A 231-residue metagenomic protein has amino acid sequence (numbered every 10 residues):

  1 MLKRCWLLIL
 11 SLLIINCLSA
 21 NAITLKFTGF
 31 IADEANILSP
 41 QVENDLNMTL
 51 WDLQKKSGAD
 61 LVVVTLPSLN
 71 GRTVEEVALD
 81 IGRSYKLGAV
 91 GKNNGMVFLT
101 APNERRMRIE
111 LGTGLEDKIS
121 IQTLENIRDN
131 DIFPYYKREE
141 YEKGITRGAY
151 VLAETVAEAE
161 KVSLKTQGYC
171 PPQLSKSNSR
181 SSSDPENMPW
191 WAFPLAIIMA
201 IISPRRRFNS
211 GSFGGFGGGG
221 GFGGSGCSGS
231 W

Functional and structural regions predicted by a protein language model:
M1-C5: Positively charged n-region of N-terminal signal peptides that target proteins for export
W6, E186-W190: Intrinsically disordered low-complexity regions specifically enriched for long asparagine
W6, S182, R205-N209: Small/flexible residues
L8-C17: Bacterial N-terminal signal peptides
I14, V64, K92, N178-S179 (+1 more regions): Intrinsic low-complexity, intrinsically disordered segments enriched in polar/basic residues
A20-P185: Folded, non-transmembrane soluble domains that reside on the lumenal/extracytoplasmic side of membranes
W190-W231: Short hydrophobic helical membrane-anchoring segments positioned at the boundary with long low-complexity
